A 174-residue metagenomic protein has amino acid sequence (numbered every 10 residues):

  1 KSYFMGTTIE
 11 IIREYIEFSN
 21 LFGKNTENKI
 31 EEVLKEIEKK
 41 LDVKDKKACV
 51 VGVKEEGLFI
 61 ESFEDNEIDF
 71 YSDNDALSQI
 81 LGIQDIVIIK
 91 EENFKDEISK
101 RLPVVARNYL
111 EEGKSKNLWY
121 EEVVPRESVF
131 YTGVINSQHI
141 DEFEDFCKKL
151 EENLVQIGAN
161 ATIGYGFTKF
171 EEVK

Functional and structural regions predicted by a protein language model:
K1-K174: Basic, Gly/Ser/Thr-rich N-terminal segments that form RNA-phosphate-binding interfaces in CRISPR RAMP
